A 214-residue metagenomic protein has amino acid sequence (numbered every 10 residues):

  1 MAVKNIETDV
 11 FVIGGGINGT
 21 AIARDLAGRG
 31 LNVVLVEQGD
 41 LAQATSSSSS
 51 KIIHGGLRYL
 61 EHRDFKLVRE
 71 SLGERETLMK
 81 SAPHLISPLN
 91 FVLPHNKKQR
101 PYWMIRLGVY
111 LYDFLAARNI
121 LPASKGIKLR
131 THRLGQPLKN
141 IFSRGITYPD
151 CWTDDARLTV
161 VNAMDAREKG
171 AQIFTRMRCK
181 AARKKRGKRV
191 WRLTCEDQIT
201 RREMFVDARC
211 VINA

Functional and structural regions predicted by a protein language model:
K4-N18: Beta1/beta-strand and adjacent pyrophosphate-binding region of the FAD-binding site in flavoprotein oxidoreductases
I6-T8, T200-C210: Core beta-strand elements of the Rossmann-like FAD/NAD(P) dinucleotide-binding domain in flavoenzyme oxidoreductases
A23, A27, R167: Gly/Ala-rich phosphate-binding loop of Rossmann-like dinucleotide-binding domains, activating on the conserved
A27-S47: Glycine-rich FAD pyrophosphate-binding loop
K51-G135: Dinucleotide-binding Rossmann-like beta1-alpha1 core, especially the glycine-rich loop that anchors the ADP
L129, R133-K169, V190-T194, R202-V206: Helix-loop-beta segment of a Rossmann-like dinucleotide-binding subdomain
T175-W191: A conserved short coil-to-beta-strand element within the FAD-binding core of flavoproteins
